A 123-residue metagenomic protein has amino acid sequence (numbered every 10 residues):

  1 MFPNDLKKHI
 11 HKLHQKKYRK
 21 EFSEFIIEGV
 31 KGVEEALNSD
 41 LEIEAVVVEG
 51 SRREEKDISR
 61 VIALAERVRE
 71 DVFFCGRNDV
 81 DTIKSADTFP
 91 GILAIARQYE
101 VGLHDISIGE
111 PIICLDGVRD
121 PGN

Functional and structural regions predicted by a protein language model:
M1-I62: Boundary-proximal intrinsically disordered activation/regulatory segments immediately upstream of a helical core
Y18-R19, S85-D87, D105-I108: Solvent-exposed alpha-helices and their adjacent loops that cap or buttress functional pockets in soluble metabolic
E24, E44-V46, D71-F73, P90-A94 (+1 more regions): Structural motif
N38, A63-R67, F73, E100 (+1 more regions): RNA substrate-binding interface of SAM-dependent RNA methyltransferases
S51, R97-V101: Short loop segments at secondary-structure junctions
K56, T82, V101-L103: A short, acidic/glycine-rich surface segment
I62-R97: Glycine/small-residue-rich loop that forms an oxyanion/phosphate-binding "nest" at active or ligand-binding sites
